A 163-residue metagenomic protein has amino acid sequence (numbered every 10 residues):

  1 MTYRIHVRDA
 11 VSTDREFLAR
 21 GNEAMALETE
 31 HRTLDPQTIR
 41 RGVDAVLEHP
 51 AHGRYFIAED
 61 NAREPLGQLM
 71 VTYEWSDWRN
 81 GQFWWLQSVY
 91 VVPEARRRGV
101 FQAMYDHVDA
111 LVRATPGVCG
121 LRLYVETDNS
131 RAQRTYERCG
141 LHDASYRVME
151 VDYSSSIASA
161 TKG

Functional and structural regions predicted by a protein language model:
M1-T2, G163: Basic/polar N-terminal segments that are highly enriched at the extreme N-terminus, encompassing both cleavable
Y3-I5, D9-R15, R20-G81, Q87 (+4 more regions): Acetyl-CoA-dependent GNAT
E74-S76, E94, D128, S154: Short coil/turn motifs at secondary-structure junctions
V91, R97-A110, R134, R138: Conserved acetyl-CoA-binding loop-helix of GNAT-fold acetyltransferases
Q102, T127-S145, V151: Conserved active-site alpha-helix within GNAT-family acetyltransferase domains
R113-Y124: Conserved GNAT acetyl-CoA-binding A-motif
A114, R138, R147-G163: Terminal substrate-recognition subdomain of acyl/acetyltransferases
